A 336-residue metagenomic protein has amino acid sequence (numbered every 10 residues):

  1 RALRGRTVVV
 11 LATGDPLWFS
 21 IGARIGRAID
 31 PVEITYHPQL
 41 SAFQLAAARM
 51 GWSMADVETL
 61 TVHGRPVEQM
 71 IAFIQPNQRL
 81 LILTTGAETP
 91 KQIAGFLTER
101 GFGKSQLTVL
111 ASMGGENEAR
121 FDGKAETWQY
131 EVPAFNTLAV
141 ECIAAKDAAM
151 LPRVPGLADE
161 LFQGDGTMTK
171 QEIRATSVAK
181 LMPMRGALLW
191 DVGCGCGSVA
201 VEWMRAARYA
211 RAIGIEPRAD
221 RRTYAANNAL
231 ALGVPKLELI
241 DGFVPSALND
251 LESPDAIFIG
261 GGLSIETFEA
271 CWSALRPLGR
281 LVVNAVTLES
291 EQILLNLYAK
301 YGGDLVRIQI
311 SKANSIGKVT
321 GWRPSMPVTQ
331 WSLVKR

Functional and structural regions predicted by a protein language model:
R1-T35, Q44, Y209-E216, A226 (+1 more regions): Class I S-adenosyl-L-methionine
R6-V8, P76-G166, D304, I308: A contiguous loop/helix-start segment that scaffolds small-molecule binding in enzyme catalytic cores
T13-N77, P245, D255, A299-T320 (+1 more regions): Class I SAM-dependent methyltransferase SAM-binding "motif I" and its flanking Rossmann-like core
G186-G195: Conserved class I S-adenosyl-L-methionine
C196-R208: Conserved SAM-binding loop of SAM-dependent methyltransferases across substrates and taxa, primarily the Class I
E216-R221, V286: Short beta->alpha hinge that forms the Motif I/post-I loop of the SAM-binding pocket
R222-T223, E291: Short alpha-helix immediately C-terminal to the canonical SAM-binding loop
F268-S332: C-terminal substrate-binding/active-site "lid" region of AdoMet-derived donor-dependent transferases
